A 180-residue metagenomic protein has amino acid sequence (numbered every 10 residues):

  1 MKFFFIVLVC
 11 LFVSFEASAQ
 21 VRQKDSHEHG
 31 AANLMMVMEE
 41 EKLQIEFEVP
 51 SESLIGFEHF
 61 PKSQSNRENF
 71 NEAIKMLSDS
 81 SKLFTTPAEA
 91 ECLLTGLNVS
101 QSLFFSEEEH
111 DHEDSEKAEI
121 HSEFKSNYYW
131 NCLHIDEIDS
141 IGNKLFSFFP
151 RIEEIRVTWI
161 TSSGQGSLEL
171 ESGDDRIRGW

Functional and structural regions predicted by a protein language model:
M1-F4: Positively charged n-region of N-terminal signal peptides that target proteins for export
I6-L8: Sec-dependent N-terminal signal peptides
S14-E16: N-terminal signal peptide c-region/cleavage motif recognized by signal peptidases
V21-W180: N-terminal soluble domains immediately following signal/targeting peptides that reside in extracytoplasmic
